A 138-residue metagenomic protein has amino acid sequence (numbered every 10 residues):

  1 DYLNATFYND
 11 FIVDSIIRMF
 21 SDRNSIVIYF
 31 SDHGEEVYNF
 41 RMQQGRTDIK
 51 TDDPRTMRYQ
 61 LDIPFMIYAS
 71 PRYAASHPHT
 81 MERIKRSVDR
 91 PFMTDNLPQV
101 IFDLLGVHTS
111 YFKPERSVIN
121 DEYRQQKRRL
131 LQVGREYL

Functional and structural regions predicted by a protein language model:
D1-L138: Catalytic domains that recognize anionic headgroups
